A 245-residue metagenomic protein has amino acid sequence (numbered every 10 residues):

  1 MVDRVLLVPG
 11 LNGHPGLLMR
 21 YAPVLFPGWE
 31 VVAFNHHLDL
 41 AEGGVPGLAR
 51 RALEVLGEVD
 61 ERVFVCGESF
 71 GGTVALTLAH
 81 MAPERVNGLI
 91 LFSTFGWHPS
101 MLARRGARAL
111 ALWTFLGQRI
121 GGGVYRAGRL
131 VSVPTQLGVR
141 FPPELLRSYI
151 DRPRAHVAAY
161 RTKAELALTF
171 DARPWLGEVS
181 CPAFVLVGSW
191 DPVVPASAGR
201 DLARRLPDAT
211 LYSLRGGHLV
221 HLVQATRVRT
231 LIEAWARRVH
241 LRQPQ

Functional and structural regions predicted by a protein language model:
M1-A41: Conserved HGGG/HGGXW glycine-rich cap/lid loop of the alpha/beta-hydrolase fold
G43, G216-R229: Catalytic histidine-centered segment of alpha/beta-hydrolase-like enzymes
G47-V63: Conserved acidic catalytic loop of the alpha/beta-hydrolase fold
G67-G71, A75: Gly/Ala-rich beta-loop-alpha elbow adjacent to hydrolase catalytic centers
H80, G88-Q118: Flexible "cap/lid" loop of the alpha/beta hydrolase fold
S100, G121-L176: Conserved alpha/beta-hydrolase catalytic His-Asp/Glu region
V179, V185-V187, D191: Short beta-strand/loop motif that positions the catalytic acidic residue of the alpha/beta-hydrolase fold
P192-A198: Conserved alpha/beta-hydrolase "acid-adjacent" motif
